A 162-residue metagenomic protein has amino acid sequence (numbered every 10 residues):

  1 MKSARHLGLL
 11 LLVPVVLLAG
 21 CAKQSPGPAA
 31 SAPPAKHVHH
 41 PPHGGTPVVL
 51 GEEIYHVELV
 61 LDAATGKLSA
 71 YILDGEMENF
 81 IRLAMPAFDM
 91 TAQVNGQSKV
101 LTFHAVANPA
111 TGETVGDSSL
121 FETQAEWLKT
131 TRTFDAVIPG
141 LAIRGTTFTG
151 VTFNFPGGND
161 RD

Functional and structural regions predicted by a protein language model:
M1-G20: Sec-dependent bacterial lipoprotein signal peptides
G20-D162: Intrinsically disordered, low-complexity terminal tails/loops enriched in metal-binding residues
